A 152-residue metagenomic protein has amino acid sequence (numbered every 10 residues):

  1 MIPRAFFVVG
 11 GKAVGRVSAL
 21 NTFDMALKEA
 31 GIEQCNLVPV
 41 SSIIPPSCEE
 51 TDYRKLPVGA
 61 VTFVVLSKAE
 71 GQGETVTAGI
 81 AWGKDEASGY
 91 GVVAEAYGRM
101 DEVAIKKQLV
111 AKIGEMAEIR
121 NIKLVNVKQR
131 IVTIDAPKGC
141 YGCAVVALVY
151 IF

Functional and structural regions predicted by a protein language model:
M1-P3, V8-G10, V40-E70, R130-F152: Generic N-terminal targeting/processing segments that precede catalytic cores or assembly contacts
A5-C48, V92-N121: Short, well-ordered alpha-helical segments
G15, A30, A69, G83-D85 (+1 more regions): Beta-strand elements of well-folded, non-transmembrane domains
K55-I105: Ordered, amphipathic secondary-structure segments that act as subunit-interaction surfaces in large macromolecular
D85-F152: Glycine-rich, aromatic-bearing surface loops/beta-hairpins
